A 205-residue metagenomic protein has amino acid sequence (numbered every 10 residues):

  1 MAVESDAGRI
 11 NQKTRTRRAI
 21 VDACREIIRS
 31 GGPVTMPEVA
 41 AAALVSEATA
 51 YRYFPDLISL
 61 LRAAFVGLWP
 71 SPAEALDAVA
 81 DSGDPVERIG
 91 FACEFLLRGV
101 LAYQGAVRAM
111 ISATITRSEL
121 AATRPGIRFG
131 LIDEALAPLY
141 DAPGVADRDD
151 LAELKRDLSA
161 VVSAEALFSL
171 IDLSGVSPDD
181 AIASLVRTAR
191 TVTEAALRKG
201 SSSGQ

Functional and structural regions predicted by a protein language model:
M1-A42, I58-S59: Basic, helix-initiating cap at the start of DNA-binding domains
E26-R29, P33, A41-A42, R62-A92: Amphipathic alpha-helical linker/stalk segments
I27-I28, S59-L68, V107, T114 (+1 more regions): Alpha-helical DNA-contacting segments of helix-turn-helix folds
V45-F54: Short hydrophobic/aromatic patch on the recognition helix
Y53-F54, A63, S184: Residues in the recognition helix of alpha-helical DNA-binding motifs
S71-E74, A102-E134: Short secondary-structure transition hinges
L76-G105, P125-F129: Hydrophobic alpha-helical connector segments
Y140-T188, L197-Q205: Hydrophobic/aromatic-rich alpha-helical bundle segments in the mid-to-C-terminal region
